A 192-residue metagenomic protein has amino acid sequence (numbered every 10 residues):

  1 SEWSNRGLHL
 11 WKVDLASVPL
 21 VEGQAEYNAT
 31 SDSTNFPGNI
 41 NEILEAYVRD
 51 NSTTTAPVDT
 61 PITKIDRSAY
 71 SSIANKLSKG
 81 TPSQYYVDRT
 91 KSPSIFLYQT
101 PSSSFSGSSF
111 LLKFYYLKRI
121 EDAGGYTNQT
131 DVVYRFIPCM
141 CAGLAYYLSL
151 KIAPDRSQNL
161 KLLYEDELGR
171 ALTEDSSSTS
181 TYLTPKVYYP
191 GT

Functional and structural regions predicted by a protein language model:
S1-T192: Glycine-enriched, solvent-exposed interface loops adjoining structured elements
